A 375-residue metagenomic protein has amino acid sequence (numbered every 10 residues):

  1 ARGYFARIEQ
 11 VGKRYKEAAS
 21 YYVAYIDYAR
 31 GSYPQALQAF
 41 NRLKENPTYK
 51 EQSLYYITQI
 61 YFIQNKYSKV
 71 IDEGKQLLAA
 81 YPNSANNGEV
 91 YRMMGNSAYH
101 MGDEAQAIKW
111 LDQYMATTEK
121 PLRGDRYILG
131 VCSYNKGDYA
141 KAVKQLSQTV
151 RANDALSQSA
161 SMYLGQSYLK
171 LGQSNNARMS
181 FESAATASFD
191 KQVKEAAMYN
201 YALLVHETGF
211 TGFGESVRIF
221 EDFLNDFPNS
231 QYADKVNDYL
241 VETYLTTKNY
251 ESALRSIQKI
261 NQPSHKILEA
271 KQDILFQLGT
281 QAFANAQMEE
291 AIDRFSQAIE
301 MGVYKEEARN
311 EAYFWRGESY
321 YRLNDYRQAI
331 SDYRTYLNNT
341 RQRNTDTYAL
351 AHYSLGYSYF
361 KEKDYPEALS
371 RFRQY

Functional and structural regions predicted by a protein language model:
A1-Y375: Acidic, polar-rich low-complexity tracts and alpha-helical solenoid repeat scaffolds
